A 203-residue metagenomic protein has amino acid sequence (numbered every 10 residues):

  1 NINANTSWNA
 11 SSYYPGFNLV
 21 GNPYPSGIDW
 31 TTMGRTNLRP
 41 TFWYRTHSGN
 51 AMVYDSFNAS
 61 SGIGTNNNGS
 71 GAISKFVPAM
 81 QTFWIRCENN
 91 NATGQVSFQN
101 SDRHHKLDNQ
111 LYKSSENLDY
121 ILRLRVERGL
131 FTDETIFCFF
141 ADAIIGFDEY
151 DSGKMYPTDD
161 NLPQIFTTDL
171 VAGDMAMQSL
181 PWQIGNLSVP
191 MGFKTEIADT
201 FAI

Functional and structural regions predicted by a protein language model:
I2-I203: Compositionally biased Ser/Thr/Gly- and acidic/asparagine-rich, proline-interspersed low-complexity stretches
